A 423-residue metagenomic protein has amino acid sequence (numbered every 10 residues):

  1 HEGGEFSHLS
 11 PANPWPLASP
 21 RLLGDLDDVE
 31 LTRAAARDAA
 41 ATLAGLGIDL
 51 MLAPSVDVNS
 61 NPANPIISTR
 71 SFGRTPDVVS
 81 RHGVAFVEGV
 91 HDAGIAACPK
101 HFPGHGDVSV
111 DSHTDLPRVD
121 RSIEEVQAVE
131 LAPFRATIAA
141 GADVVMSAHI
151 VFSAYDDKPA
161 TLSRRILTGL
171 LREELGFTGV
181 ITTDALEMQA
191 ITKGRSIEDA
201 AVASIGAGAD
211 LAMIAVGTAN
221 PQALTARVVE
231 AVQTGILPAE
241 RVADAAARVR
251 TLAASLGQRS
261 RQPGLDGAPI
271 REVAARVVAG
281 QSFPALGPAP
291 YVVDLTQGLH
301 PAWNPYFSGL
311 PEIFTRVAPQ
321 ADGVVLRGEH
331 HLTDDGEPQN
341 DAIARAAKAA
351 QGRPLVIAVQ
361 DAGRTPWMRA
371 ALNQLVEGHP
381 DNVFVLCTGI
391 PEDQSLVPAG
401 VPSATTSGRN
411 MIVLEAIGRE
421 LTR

Functional and structural regions predicted by a protein language model:
H1-G3, S55-D57, F102-P103, I150 (+5 more regions): Short, ordered loop/turn segments at secondary-structure junctions
H1-W15, T32-N59, V79-P103: Glycine-rich, aromatic-flanked loop segments that form ligand/cofactor-binding clefts across common enzyme folds
H8, R74-I236: Second-shell residues forming the walls of enzyme active-site clefts
N13-D28, S71-G73: A charged helix-plus-loop insertion that forms the helical arch/lid used to bind and gate nucleic-acid substrates
L31-D38, T42, V78-A85, A128-P133 (+4 more regions): A non-catalytic, amphipathic alpha-helix used as a structural packing/dimerization or gating element in enzyme scaffolds
R33-G47, H82-D92, A132-A139, R164-E173 (+3 more regions): Short amphipathic alpha-helices and their capping/turn segments at secondary-structure boundaries
K193-R423: Preference for extracellular/luminal or secreted protein segments
